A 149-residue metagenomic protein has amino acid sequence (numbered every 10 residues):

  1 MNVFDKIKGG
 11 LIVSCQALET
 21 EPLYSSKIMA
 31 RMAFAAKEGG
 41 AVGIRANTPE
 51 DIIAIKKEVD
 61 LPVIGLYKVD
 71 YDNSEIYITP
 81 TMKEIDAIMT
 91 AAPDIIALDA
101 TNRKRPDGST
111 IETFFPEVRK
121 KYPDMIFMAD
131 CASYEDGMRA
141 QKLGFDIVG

Functional and structural regions predicted by a protein language model:
M1-G149: Alpha/beta enzyme core
